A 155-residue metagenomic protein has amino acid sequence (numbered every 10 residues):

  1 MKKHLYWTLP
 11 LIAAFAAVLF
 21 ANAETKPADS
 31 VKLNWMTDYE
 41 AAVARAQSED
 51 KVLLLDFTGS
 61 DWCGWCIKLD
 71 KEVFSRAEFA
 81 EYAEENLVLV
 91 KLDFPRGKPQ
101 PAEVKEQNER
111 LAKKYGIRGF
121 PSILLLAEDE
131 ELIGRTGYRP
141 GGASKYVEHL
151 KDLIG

Functional and structural regions predicted by a protein language model:
M1-L9: Bacterial N-terminal signal peptides that target proteins for export
A16-D29: Bacterial Sec-dependent signal peptides at the C-terminal "C-region" and cleavage site
W35-L53, A83: A short beta-strand-turn-helix
W35-M36, E72, R76-E106: Thiol-based oxidoreductase modules, predominantly thioredoxin-like and allied folds used for disulfide exchange
D50, T58-W62, G119: Short pre-active-site segment immediately N-terminal to redox-active cysteine/selenocysteine motifs in thiol-based
L54-L55, C63, L89, I123: Hydrophobic beta-strand anchors of alpha/beta hydrolase catalytic cores
T58-F74: Conserved redox-active cysteine motifs that mediate thiol-disulfide chemistry, especially di-cysteine Cys-X(1-2)-Cys
E72-V73, R110-G155: Non-catalytic, surface beta->alpha helical segment in thiol-disulfide oxidoreductase systems
